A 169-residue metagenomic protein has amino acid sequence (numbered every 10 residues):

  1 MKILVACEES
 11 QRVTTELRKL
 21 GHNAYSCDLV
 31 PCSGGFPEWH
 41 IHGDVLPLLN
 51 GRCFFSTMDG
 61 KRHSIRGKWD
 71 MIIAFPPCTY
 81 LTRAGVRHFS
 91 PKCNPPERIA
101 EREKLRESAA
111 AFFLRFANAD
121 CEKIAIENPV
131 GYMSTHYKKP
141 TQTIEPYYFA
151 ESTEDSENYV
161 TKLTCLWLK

Functional and structural regions predicted by a protein language model:
M1-C27, P31-S33: S-adenosyl-L-methionine
A6, D28, W39-H42, L48-M71 (+1 more regions): Class I S-adenosyl-L-methionine
T15-E16, F36-P37, G85: Short, glycine/acidic-enriched capping/hinge loops at junctions between secondary-structure elements
L20, I72-F75: Generic N-terminal helix/loop capping motif
